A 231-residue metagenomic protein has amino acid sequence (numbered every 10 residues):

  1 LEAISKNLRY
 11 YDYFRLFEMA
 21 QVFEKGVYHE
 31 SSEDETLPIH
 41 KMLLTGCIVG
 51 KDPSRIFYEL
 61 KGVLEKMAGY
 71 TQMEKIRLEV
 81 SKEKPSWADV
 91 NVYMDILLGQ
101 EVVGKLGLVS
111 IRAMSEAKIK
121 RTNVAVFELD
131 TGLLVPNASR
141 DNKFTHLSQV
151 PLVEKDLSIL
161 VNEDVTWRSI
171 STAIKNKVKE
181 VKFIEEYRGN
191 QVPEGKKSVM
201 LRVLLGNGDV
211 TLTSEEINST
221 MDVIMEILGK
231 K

Functional and structural regions predicted by a protein language model:
L1-R15, M19, K25-G26: Polar, glycine-rich mid-to-C-terminal structural blocks that act as macromolecule-binding/assembly scaffolds
F17-A20, G26, S32, I39-H40 (+2 more regions): A carboxyl-terminal module marker
V49: Short beta-strand-to-turn element immediately C-terminal to the catalytic PLP-Schiff-base lysine in fold type I
